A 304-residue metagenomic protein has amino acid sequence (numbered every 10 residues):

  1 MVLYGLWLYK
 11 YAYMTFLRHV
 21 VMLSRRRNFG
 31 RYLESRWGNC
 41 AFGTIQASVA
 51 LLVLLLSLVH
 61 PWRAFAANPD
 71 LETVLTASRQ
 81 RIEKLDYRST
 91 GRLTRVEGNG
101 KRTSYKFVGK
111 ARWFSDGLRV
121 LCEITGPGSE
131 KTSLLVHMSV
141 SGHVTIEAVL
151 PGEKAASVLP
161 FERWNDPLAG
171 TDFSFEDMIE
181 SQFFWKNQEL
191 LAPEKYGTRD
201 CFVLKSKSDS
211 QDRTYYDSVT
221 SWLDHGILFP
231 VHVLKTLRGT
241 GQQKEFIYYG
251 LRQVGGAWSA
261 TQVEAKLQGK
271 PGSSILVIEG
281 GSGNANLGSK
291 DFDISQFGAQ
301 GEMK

Functional and structural regions predicted by a protein language model:
Y4-Y13: Compositionally biased low-complexity segments enriched in histidine and/or tyrosine
R25-V49: Bacterial N-terminal signal peptides that target proteins for export
Q46-V59: Bacterial N-terminal signal peptides
A67-T76, Q80-D86, K101, E130 (+3 more regions): Flexible, processing/modification-adjacent segments and terminal tails in exported/periplasmic/extracellular proteins
E83-V96, V120: A short, Trp-centered hydrophobic/proline-enriched beta-strand micro-motif
T125, T145, S157, D166 (+2 more regions): Gly/Pro-enriched, hydrophobic low-complexity segments that function as extracytoplasmic propeptides/linkers
